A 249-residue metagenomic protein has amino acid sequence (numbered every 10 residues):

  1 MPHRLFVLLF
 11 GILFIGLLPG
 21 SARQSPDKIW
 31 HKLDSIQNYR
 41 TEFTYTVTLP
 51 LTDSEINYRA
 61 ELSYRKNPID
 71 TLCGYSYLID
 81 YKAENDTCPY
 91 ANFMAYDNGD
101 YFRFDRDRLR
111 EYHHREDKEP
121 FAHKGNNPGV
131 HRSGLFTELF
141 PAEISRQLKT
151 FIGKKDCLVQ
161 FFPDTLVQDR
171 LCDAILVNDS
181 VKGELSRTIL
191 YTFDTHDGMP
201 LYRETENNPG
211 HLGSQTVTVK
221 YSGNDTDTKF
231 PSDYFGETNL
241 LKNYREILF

Functional and structural regions predicted by a protein language model:
M1-V7: Bacterial N-terminal signal peptides that target proteins for export
V7-G16: Bacterial N-terminal signal peptides
R23-K28, K32, A95-L171, R245-F249: Flexible, processing/modification-adjacent segments and terminal tails in exported/periplasmic/extracellular proteins
Q24-R110: N-terminal mature ectodomain segment of secretory-pathway/periplasmic proteins
H31-S35, R65-D70, F162-L171, F193-M199 (+1 more regions): A short, structured loop/turn motif at beta-sheet edges
S54, A83-A91, Y112-K118, A122-G125 (+2 more regions): A short, polar/proline- and glycine-enriched secondary-structure boundary/capping micro-motif
Y58-K66, N92-F93, F162-P163, T188-F193 (+1 more regions): Hydrophobic/aromatic beta-strand elements that line small-molecule binding cavities or substrate pockets in beta-rich
D107, C157-L158, V167, C172 (+2 more regions): Non-transmembrane domains of secretory- and envelope-associated proteins
